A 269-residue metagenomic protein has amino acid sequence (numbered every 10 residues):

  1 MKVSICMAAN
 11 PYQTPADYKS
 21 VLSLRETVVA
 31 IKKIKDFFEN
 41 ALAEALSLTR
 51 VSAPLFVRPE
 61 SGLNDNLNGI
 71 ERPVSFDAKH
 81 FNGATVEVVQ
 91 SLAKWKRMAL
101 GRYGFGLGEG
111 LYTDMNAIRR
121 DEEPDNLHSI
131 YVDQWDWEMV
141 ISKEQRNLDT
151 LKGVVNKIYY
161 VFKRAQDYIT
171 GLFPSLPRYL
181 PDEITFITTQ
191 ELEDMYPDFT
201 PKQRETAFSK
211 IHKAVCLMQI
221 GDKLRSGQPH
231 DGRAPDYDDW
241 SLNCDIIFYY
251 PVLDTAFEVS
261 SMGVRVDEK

Functional and structural regions predicted by a protein language model:
K2-H128, D136-E138: Class II aminoacyl-tRNA synthetase-like tRNA-binding/catalytic domains
L42-R50, N156-D167, R225: Hydrophobic/aromatic-lined pockets within catalytic cores
F76-K79, G101-G106, L127-S129, R204-K210 (+2 more regions): A general structural signal for short secondary-structure junctions and capping/turn motifs
K79, S91, A117, V140 (+3 more regions): Structured loops at beta-to-helix junctions and adjacent beta-edge loops in soluble globular domains
E109-L111, V132-D136, H212-A214, D245: Extracellular structured ligand-interaction cores
T113-F199: Extended, charged alpha-beta segments that form solvent-exposed binding/catalytic grooves in nucleic-acid-handling
T188-K269: A translation/RNA-centric and nucleic-acid-associated enzymatic feature enriched in Class II aminoacyl-tRNA synthetases
